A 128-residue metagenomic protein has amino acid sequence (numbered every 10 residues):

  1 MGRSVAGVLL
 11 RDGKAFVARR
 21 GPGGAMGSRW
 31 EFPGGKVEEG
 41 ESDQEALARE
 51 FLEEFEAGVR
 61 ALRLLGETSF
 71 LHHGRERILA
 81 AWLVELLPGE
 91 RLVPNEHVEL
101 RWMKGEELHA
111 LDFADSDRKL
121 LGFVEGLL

Functional and structural regions predicted by a protein language model:
M1, G40-E41, A114: Short, solvent-exposed loop/helix junctions and linker helices that flank or host conserved functional motifs
M1-F16, K36, E67: Conserved N-terminal beta-strand and adjoining loop/helix that marks the start of the Nudix/MutT-like hydrolase domain
R3, G58-V59, E67-R91, R101 (+2 more regions): Active-site-adjacent beta-strand/loop module that shapes the phosphate/pyrophosphate-binding cleft
K14-E53, A57: Conserved Nudix-box catalytic region and its N-terminal flanking loop in Nudix hydrolases and closely related
A25-R29, E90-L128: Nudix hydrolase/Nudix homology domain
V37-E38, S69-F70, E107-H109: Short histidine/acidic/glycine/proline-rich micro-motifs that form metal- and phosphate-coordinating active-site loops
